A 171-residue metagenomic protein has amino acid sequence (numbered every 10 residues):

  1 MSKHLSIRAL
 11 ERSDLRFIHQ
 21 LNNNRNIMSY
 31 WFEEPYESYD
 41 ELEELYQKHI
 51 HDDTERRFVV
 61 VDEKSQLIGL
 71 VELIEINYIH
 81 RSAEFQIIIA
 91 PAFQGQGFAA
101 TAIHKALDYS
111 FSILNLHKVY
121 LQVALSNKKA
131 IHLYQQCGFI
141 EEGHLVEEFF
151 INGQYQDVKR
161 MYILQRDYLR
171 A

Functional and structural regions predicted by a protein language model:
M1-E44, D167-A171: A short, well-structured alpha-helix characteristic of acyl/acetyltransferase catalytic modules
L10, F93, Y109-F111, F139: Conserved hydrophobic/aromatic "anchor" residues that stabilize well-ordered secondary structure elements
R12, E34-Q94, L164-Y168: Acetyl-CoA-dependent GNAT
N26, H49-D53, V71-N77, I103-A106 (+3 more regions): Long, contiguous binding/interaction regions
Q66-G69, K129, Y155: Glycine-rich acetyl-CoA-binding "A-motif" of GNAT/NAT acetyltransferases
G95-Y109, I131-Q136: Conserved acetyl-CoA-binding loop-helix of GNAT-fold acetyltransferases
A99, I103, S126-A130, E147-N152: Short glycine/proline-centered loop/turn elements that form peptide/ligand docking sites
Y120-V123, I140-R160: Conserved catalytic-core motifs of GNAT/GCN5-like acyltransferases
